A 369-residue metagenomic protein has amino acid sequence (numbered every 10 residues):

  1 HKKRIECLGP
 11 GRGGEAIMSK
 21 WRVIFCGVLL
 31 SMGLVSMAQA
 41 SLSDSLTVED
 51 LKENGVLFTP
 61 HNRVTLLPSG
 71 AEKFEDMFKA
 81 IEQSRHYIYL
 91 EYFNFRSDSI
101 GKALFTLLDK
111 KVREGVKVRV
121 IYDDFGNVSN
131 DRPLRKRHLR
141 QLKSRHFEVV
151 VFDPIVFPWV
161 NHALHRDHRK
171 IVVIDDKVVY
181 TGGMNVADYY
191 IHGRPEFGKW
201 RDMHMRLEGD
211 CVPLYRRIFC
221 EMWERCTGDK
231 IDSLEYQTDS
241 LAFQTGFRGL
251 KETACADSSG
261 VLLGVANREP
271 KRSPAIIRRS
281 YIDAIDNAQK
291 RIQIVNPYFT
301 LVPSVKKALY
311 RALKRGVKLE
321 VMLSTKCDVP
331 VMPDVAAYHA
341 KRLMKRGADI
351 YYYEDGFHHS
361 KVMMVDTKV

Functional and structural regions predicted by a protein language model:
R12-G13: Compositionally biased, low-complexity intrinsically disordered regions
A16-I17, E49: Polar/charged alpha-helical tracts
M18-F25: Bacterial N-terminal signal peptides that target proteins for export
C26-G33: Bacterial N-terminal signal peptides
L34-V369: Charged, low-complexity intrinsically disordered terminal segments
